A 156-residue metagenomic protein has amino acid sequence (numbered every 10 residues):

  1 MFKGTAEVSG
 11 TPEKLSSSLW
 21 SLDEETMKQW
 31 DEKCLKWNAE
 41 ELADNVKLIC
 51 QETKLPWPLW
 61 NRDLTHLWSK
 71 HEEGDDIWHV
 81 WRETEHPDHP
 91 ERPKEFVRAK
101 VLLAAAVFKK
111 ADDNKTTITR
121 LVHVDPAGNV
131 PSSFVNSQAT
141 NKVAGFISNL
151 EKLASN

Functional and structural regions predicted by a protein language model:
M1-N156: Eukaryotic helix-grip
